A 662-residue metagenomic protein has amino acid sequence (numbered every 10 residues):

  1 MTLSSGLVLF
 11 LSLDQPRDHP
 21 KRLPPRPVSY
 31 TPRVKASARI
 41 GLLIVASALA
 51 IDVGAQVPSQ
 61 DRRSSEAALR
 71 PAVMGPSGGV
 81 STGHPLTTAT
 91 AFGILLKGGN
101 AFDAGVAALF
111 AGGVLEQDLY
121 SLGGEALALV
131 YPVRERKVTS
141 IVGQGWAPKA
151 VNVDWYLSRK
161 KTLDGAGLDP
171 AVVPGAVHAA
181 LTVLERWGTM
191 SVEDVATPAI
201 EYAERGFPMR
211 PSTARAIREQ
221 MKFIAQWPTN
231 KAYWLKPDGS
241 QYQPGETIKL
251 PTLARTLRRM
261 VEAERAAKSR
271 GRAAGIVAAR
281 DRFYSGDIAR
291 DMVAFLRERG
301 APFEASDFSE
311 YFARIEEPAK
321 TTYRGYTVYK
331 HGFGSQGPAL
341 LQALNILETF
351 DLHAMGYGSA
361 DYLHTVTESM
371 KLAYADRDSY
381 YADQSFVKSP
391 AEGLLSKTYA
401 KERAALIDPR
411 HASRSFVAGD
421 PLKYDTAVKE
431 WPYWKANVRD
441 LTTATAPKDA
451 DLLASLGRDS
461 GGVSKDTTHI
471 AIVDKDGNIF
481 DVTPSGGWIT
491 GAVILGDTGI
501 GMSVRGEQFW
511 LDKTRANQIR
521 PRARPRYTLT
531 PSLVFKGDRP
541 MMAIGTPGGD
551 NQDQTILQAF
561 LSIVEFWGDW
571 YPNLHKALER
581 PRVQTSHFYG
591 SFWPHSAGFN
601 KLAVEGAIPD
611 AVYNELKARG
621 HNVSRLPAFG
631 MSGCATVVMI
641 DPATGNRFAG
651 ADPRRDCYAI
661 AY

Functional and structural regions predicted by a protein language model:
V28-L42: Bacterial N-terminal signal peptides that target proteins for export
G41-D52: Bacterial N-terminal signal peptides
Q56-A89, G93, A101-A278, F283-S335: Noncatalytic scaffold domains of N-terminal-nucleophile
I94-L95, H178-R186, F283-S285, N345-E348 (+1 more regions): Alpha-helical support elements that line or immediately flank enzyme active sites and cofactor-binding pockets
V114-Y131, E135-T139, R299-E304, A446-A454 (+6 more regions): Active-site rim segments in enzyme catalytic domains, especially the processed small/beta chain of N-terminal
D238, L250, G271, A289 (+5 more regions): Internal maturation/activation junctions in enzymes
D476, A523, I556-L557, S562 (+1 more regions): Extended C-terminal subregions enriched in glycine
